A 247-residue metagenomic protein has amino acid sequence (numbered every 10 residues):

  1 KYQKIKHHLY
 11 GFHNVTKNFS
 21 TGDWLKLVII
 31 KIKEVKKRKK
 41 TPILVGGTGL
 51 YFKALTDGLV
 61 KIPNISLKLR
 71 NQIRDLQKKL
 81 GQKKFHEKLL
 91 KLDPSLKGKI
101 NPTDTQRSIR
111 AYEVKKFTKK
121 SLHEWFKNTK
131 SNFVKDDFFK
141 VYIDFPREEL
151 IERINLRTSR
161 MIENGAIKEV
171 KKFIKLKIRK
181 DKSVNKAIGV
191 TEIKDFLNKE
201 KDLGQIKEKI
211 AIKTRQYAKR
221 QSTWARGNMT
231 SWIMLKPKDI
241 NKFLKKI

Functional and structural regions predicted by a protein language model:
K1-I247: Phosphate/pyrophosphate-binding catalytic cores of soluble transferases and nucleic-acid-acting enzymes
